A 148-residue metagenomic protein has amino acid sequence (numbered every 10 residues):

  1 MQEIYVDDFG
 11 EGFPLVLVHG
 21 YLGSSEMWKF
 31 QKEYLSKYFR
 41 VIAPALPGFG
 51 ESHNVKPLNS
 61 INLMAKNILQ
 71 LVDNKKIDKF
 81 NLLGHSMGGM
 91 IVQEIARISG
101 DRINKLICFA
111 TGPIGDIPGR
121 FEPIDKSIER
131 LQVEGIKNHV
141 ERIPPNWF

Functional and structural regions predicted by a protein language model:
M1-V16, S36-R40, D73, I77-D78: Alpha/beta-hydrolase fold catalytic core
G12, G20-G23, S86: Active-site glycine-rich loops that stabilize anionic/oxyanionic intermediates across multiple enzyme folds
G20-K32: The serine-hydrolase catalytic nucleophile loop
L22, L46-G50, P113: Alpha/beta-hydrolase active-site loop signature
K29-S36, I42-L83, I98: Active-site loop/oxyanion-hole signature of alpha/beta-hydrolase fold enzymes
G84-G88, V92: Gly/Ala-rich beta-loop-alpha elbow adjacent to hydrolase catalytic centers
Q93-I98, I103-E134, N138-V140: Flexible "cap/lid" loop of the alpha/beta hydrolase fold
